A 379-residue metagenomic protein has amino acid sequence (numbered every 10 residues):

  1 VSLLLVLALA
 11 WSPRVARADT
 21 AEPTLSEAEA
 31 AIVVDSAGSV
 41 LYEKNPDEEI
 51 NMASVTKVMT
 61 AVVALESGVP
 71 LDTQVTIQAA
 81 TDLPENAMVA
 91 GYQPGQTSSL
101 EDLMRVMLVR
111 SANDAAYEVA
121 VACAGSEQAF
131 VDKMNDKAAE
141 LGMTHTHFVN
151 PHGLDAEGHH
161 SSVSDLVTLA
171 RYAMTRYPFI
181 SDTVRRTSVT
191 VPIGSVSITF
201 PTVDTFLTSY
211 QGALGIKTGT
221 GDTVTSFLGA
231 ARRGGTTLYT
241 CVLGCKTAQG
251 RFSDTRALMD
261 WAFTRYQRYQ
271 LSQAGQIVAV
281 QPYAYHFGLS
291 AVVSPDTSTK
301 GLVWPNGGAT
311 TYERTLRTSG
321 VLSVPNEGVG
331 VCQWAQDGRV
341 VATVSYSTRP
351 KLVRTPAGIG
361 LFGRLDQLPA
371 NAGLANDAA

Functional and structural regions predicted by a protein language model:
S2, N45, N51, N86 (+8 more regions): Detector for Asparagine
S2, T24-S26, P70, P84 (+3 more regions): Serine/threonine-rich low-complexity intrinsically disordered regions
S2-A10: Bacterial N-terminal signal peptides
A16-P178: Active-site-adjacent loops and short helices of periplasmic peptidoglycan-processing enzymes
T144, D155-H160, S164-A378: Domain-terminus/edge residues, biased toward the C-terminal soluble/receptor-binding domains of extracytoplasmic
